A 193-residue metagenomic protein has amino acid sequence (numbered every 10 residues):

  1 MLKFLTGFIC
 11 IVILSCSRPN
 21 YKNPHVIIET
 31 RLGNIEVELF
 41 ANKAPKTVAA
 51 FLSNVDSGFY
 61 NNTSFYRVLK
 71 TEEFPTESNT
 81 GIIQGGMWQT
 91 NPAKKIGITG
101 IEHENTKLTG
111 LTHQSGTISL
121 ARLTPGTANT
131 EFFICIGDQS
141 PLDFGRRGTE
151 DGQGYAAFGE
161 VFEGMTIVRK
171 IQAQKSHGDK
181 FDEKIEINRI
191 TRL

Functional and structural regions predicted by a protein language model:
F4-I13: Sec-dependent N-terminal signal peptides
L14-L193: Cyclophilin-like peptidyl-prolyl cis-trans isomerases
